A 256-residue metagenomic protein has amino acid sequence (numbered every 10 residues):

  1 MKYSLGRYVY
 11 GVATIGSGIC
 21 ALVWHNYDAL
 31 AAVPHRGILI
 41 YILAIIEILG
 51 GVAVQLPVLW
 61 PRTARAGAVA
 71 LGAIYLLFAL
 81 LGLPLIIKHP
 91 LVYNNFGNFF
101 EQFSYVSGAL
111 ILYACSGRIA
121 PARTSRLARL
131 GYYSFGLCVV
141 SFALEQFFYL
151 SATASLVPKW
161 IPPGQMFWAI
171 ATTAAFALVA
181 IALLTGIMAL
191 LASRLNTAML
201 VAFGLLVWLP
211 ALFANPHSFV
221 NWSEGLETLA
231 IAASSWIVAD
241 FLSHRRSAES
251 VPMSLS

Functional and structural regions predicted by a protein language model:
M1-N26, L39-F148, M166-L178, T185-S256: Extended, low-polarity transmembrane helix blocks
W24-H35, F147-F167: Membrane-interface interhelical connector segments
